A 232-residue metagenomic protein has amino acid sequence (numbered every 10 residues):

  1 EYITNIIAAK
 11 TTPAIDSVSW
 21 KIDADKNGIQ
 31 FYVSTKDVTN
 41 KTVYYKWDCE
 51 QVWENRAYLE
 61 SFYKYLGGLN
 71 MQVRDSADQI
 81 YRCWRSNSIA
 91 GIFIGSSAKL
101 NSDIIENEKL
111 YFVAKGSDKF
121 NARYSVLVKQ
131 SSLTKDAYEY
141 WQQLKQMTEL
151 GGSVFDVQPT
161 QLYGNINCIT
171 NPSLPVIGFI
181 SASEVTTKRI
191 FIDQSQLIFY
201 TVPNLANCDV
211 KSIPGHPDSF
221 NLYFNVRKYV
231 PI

Functional and structural regions predicted by a protein language model:
E1-I232: A sequence/structural signal for flexible, mid-protein segments enriched in small/helix-disrupting residues
